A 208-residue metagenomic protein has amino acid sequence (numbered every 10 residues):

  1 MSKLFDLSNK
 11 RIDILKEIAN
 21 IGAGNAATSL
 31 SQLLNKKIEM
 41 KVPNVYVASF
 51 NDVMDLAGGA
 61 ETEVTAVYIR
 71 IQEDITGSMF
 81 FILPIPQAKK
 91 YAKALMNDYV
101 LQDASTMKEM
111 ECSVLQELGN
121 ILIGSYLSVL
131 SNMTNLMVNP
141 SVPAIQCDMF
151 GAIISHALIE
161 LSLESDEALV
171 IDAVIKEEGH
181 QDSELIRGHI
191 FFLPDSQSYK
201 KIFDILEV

Functional and structural regions predicted by a protein language model:
S2-N25, S31-V208: Composition-driven recognition of glycine/serine/threonine/acidic- and proline-rich low-complexity segments and repeats
